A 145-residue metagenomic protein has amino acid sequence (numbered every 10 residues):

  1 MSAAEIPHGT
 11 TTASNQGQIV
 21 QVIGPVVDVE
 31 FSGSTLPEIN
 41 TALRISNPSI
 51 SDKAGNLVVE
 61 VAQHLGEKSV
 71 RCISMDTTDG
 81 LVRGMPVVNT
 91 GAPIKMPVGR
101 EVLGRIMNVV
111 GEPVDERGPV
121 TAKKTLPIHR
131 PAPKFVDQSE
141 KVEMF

Functional and structural regions predicted by a protein language model:
M1-D115, V120: N-terminal accessory targeting/assembly segments
M85-V87, V114-F145: P-loop NTPase nucleotide-binding/switch module
